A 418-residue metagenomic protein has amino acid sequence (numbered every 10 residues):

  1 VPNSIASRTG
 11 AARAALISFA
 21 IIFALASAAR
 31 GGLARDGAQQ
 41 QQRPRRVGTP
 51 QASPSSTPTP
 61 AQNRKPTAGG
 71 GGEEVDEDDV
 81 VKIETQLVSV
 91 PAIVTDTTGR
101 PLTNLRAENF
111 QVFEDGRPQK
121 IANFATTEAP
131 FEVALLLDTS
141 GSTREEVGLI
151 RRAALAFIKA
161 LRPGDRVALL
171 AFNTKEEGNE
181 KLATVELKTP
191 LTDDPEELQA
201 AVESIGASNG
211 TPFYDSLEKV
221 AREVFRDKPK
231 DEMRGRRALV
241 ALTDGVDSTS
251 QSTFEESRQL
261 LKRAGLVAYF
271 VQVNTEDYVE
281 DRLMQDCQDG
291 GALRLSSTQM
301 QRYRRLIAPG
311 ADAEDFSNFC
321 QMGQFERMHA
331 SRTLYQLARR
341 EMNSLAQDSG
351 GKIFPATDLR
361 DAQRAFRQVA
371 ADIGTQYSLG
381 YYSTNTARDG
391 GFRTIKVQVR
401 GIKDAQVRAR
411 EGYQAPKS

Functional and structural regions predicted by a protein language model:
V1-A12: N-terminal secretory signal peptides that target proteins for export/translocation
S4-I5, S27-G31: N-terminal export/targeting leaders of redox proteins
A14-S27: Bacterial N-terminal signal peptides
R30-S418: Scaffold/interface architecture of coatomer-like assemblies
